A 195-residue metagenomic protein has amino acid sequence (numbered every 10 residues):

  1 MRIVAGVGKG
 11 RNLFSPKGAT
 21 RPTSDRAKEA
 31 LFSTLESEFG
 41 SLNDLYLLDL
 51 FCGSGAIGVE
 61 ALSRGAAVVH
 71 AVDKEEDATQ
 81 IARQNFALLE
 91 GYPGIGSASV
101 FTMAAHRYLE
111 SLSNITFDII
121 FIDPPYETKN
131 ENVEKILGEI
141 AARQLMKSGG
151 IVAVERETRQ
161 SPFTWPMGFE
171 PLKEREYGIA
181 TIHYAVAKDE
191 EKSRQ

Functional and structural regions predicted by a protein language model:
M1-Q195: Class I S-adenosyl-L-methionine-dependent methyltransferase catalytic core
